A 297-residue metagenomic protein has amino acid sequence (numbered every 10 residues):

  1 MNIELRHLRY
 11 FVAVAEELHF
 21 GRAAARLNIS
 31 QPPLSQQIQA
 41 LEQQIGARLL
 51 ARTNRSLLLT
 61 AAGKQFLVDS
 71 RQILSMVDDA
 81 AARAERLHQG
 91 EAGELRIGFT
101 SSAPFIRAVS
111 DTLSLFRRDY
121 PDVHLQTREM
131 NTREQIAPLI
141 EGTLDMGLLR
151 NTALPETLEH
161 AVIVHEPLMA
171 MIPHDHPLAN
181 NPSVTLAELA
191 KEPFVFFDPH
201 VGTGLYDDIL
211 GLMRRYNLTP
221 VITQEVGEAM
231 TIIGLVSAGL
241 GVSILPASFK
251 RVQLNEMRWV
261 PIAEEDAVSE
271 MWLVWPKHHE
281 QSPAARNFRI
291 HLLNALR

Functional and structural regions predicted by a protein language model:
M1-I3, Q72, L87, D111-L115 (+6 more regions): Short beta-strand-centered segments that line the small-molecule binding cleft or hinge of alpha/beta clamshell
M1-Q37, F66: N-terminal short secondary-structure element
Q31-P32, A82, H88-Y120, H124-R128 (+2 more regions): N-terminal winged-helix
E42-K64: A short LG(V/I)-centered, amphipathic sequence patch enriched for acidic residue(s) preceding the LG motif
I106-V109, F194-Y216, Q281-R289: Secondary-structure junction motif
N131-I136, I140-L144, L149, P199-V260: Hydrophobic hinge/microswitch elements
E159-P199, V268-H278: Hydrophobic/proline-rich hinge and linker segments of small-molecule sensing/allosteric domains, predominantly
M257-R297: A late-sequence structural motif
